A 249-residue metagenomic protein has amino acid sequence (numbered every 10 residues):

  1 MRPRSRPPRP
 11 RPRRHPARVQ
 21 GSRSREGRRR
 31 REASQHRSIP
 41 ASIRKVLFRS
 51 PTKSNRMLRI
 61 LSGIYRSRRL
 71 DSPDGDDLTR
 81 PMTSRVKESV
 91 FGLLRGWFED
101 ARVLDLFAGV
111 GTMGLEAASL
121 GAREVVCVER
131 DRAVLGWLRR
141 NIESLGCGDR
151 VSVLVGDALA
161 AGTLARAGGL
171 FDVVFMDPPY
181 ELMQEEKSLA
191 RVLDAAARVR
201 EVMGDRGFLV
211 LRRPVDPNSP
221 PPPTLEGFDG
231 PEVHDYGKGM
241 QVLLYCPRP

Functional and structural regions predicted by a protein language model:
R2-P249: Class I S-adenosyl-L-methionine-dependent methyltransferase catalytic core
